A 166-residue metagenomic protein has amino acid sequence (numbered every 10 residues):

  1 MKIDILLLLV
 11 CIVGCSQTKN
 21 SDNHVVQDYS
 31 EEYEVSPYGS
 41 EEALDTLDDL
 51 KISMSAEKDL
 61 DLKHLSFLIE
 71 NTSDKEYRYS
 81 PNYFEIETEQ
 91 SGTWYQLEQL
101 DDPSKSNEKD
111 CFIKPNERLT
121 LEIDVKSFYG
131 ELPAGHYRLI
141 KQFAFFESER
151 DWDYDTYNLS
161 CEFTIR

Functional and structural regions predicted by a protein language model:
M1-L8: Sec-dependent signal peptide recognition, specifically the positively charged N-region followed immediately by
I12-G14: C-terminal motif of bacterial Sec signal peptides marking the signal peptidase cleavage site
K19-E98, Q142-A144, S148-R166: Primarily secretory-pathway and cell-envelope proteins
L100-H136, Q142-S148: Short, solvent-exposed, Trp/other aromatic-anchored flexible loops in extracytoplasmic proteins
